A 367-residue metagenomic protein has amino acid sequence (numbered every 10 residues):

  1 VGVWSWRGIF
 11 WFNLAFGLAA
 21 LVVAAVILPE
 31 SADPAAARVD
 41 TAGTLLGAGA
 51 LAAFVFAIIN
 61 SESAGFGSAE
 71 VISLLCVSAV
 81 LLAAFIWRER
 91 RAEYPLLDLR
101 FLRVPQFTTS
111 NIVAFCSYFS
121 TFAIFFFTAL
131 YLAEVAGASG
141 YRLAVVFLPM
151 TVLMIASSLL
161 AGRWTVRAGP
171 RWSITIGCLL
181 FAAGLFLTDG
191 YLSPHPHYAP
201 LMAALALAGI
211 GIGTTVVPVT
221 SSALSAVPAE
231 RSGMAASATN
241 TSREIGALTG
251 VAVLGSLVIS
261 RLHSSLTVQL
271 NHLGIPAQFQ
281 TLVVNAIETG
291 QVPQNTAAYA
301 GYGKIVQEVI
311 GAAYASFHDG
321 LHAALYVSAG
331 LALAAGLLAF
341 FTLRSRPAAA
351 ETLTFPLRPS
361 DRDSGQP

Functional and structural regions predicted by a protein language model:
V1-W4, I58, L132-A133, W164-T165 (+2 more regions): Interfacial helix-cap and linker-helix signal at transmembrane-aqueous boundaries of multi-pass secondary transporters
V3, A19, S222, R243-R344 (+1 more regions): Hydrophobic transmembrane architecture of multi-pass small-molecule transporters
S5-A15, A42-T44, V55, G67-L74 (+3 more regions): Transmembrane core module of solute transporters
L14-D33, G49-N60, V77-A92, A335-L343: C-terminal membrane-cytosol helix-exit motif in multi-pass small-molecule transporters
V22, A52, L159-L160, P218 (+3 more regions): Residue-level hotspots within transmembrane alpha-helices of multi-pass secondary transporters
E30-G43, A92-L97, A348-P356: Flexible cytoplasmic inter-helical loops of multi-pass small-molecule transporters
A32-A36, S61-G67, P194-H195: Membrane-interface helix caps and helix-loop-helix hairpins in membrane proteins
S61, I86, T188-P196, L262-L266 (+1 more regions): Transmembrane helices with small-residue packing motifs
